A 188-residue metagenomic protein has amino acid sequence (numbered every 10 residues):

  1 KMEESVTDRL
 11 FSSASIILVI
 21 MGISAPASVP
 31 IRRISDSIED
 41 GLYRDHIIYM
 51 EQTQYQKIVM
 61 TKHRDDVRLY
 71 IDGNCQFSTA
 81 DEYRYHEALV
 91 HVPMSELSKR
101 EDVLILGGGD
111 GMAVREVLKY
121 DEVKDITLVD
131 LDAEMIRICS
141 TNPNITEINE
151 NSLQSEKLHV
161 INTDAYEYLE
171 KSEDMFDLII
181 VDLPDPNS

Functional and structural regions predicted by a protein language model:
K1-E3, S188: Accessible peptide chain termini
E3-I71: Basic, ligand-binding patches in group-transfer machinery, especially extracytoplasmic/periplasmic segments
R33-I34, C75, K99-R100: A short, structure-level motif marking secondary-structure boundaries and short turns
G41, D45-H46, M50-E51, I58-T61 (+5 more regions): Surface-exposed loop/turn and secondary-structure junction residues enriched for glycine/proline
T53-Y55, F77, L128, I138: Bulky hydrophobic/aromatic packing residues
T61-P93, I179: Extracytoplasmic/periplasmic/luminal assembly and interaction segments in envelope/secretory/respiratory proteins
Y83-S188: The AdoMet/dcAdoMet-binding core of the Class I SAM-like
